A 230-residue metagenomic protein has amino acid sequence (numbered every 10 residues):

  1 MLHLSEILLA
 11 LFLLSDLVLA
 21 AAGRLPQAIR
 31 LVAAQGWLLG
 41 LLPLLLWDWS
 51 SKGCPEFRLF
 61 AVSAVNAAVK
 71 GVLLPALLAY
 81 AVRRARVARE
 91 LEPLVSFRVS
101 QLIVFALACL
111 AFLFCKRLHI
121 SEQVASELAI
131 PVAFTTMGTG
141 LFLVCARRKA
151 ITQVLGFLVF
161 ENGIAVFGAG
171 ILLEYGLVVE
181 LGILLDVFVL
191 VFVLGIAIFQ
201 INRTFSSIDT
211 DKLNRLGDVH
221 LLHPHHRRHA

Functional and structural regions predicted by a protein language model:
M1-A230: Alpha-helical transmembrane segments of multi-pass membrane proteins predominantly involved in bioenergetics
